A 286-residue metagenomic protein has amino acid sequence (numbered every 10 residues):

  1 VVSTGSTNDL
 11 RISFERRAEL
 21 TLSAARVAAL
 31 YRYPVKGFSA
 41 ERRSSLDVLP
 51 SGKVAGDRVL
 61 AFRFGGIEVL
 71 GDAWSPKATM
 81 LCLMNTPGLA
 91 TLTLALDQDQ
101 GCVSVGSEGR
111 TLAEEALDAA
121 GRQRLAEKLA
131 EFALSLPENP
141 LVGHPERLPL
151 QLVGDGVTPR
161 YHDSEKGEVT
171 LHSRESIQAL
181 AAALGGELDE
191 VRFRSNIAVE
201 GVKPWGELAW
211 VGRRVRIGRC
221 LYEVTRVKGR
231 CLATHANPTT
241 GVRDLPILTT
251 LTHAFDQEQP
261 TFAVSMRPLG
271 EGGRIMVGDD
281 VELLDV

Functional and structural regions predicted by a protein language model:
V2-V286: Metal-cofactor-dependent catalytic cores
